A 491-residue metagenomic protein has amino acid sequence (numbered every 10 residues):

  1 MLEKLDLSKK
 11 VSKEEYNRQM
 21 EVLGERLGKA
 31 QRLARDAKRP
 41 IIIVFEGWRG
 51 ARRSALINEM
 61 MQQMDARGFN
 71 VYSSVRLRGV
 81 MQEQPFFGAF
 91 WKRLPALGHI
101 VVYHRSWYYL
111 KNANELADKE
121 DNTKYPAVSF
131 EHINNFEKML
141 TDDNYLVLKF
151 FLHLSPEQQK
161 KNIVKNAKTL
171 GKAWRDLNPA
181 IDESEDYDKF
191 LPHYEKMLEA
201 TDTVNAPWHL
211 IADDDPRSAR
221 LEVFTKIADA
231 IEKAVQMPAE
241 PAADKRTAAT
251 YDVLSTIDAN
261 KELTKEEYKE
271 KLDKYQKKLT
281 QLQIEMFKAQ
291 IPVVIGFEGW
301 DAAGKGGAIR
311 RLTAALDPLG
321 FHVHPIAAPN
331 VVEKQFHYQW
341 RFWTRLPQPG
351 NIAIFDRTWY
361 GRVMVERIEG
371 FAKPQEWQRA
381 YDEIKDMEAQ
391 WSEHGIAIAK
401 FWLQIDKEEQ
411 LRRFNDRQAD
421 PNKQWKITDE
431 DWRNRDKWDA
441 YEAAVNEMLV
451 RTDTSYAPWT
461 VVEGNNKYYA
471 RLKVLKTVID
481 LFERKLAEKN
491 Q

Functional and structural regions predicted by a protein language model:
M1-Q491: Glycine-rich phosphate-binding loop of ATP-dependent small-molecule kinases
